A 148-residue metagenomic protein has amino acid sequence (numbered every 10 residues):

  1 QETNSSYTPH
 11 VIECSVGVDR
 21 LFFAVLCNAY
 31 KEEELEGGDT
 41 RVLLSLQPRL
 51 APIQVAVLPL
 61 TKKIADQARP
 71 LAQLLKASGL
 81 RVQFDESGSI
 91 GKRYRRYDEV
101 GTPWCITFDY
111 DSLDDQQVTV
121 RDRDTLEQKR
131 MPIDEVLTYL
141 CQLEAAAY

Functional and structural regions predicted by a protein language model:
Q1-Y148: NTP/phosphate- and nucleic-acid-binding module
